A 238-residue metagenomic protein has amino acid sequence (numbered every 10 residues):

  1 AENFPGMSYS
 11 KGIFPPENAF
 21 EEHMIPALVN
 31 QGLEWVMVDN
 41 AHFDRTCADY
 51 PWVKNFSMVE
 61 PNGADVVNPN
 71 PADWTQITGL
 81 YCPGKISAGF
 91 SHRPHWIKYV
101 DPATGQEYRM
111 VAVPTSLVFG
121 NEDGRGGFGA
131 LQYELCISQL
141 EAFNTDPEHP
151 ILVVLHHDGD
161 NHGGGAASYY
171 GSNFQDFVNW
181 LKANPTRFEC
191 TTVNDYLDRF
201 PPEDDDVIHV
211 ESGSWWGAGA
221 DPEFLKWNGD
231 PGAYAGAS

Functional and structural regions predicted by a protein language model:
A1, E21, F43-D44, A48 (+1 more regions): Aromatic-lined carbohydrate-binding surfaces of glycoside hydrolases
A1-N30: A conserved hydrophobic secondary-structure block that centers on an alpha-helix together with its immediately flanking
E2-S8, Q31-V36, D146-E148, W180-F188: Secondary-structure transition/capping motifs at alpha-helix termini and the adjoining loop/turn into the next element
G12, W35, L152-V154: Residues at the N-termini of beta-strands
F14-N18, V38-N40, V113-P114, H156-D158: Short His-Asn-centered micro-motif
E17-M24, F43-C47, D198-P201: Beta-rich nucleic-acid/ligand-interaction surfaces
E34-T46: His/Asp/Glu-enriched short active-site or ligand-binding loop at hydrolase and phosphoryl-transfer sites
W52-M110, P114-V118, E122, G127-S238: Active-site and substrate-binding clefts of carbohydrate-active enzymes
